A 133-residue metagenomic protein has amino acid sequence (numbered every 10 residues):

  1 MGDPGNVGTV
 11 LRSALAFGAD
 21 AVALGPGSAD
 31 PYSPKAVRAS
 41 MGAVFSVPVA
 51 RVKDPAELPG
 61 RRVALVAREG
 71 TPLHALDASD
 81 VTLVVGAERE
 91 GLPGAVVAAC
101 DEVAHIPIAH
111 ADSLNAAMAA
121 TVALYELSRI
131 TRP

Functional and structural regions predicted by a protein language model:
M1-G70: RNA substrate-binding interface of SAM-dependent RNA methyltransferases
L11-D20, S28-F45, G94-P133: Structured adenosyl-cofactor binding patch, chiefly the S-adenosyl-L-methionine
A64-A111, A116: Active-site/ligand-binding-proximal alpha/beta "capping" segment
